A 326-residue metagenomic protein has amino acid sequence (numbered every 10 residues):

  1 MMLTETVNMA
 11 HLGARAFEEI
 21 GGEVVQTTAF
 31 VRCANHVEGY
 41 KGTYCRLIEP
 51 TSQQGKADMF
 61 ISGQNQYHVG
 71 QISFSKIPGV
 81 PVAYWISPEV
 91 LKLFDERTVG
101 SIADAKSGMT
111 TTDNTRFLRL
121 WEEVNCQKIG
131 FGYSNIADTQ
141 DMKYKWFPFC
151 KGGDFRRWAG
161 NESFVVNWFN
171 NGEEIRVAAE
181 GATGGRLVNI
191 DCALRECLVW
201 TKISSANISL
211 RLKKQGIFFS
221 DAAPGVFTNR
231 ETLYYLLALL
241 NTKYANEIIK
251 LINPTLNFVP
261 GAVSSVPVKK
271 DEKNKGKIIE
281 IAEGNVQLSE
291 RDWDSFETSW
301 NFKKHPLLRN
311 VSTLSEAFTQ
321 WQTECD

Functional and structural regions predicted by a protein language model:
M1-I136, N161, N171, V177-G181 (+4 more regions): Signature of N6-adenine DNA methyltransferases within the class I
Q26-T28, Y40-T43, K145-K151, F164-V166 (+4 more regions): Structural beta-strand/beta-sheet cores of well-ordered domains, especially the beta-sheet scaffolds that support
A34, G152, K202-I203, T228: Residues immediately flanking
L118, W168, W300: Short clusters of hydrophobic/aromatic residues that line enzyme substrate/ligand-binding pockets
I136-D191, V199: Contiguous C-terminal substrate-recognition/catalytic subdomains in enzyme active sites
C150, D191-S209, L236-K250: Short Ser/Thr-interspersed hydrophobic loop/turn segments at strand-loop and sheet-helix junctions that line or gate
A222-F227, Q322-D326: Extended, non-catalytic structural segments that build the interaction scaffolds of large macromolecular assemblies
A262-D326: Extended amphipathic alpha-helical segments enriched in small hydrophobics
